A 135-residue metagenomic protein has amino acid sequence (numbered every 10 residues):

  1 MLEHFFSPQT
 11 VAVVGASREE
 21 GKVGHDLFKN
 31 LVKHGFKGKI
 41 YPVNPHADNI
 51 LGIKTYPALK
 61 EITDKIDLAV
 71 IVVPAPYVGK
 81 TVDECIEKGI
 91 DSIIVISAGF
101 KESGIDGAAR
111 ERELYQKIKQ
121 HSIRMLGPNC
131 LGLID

Functional and structural regions predicted by a protein language model:
M1-D135: Catalytic-core regions of core metabolic enzymes, especially those transforming organic acids/acyl-group intermediates
